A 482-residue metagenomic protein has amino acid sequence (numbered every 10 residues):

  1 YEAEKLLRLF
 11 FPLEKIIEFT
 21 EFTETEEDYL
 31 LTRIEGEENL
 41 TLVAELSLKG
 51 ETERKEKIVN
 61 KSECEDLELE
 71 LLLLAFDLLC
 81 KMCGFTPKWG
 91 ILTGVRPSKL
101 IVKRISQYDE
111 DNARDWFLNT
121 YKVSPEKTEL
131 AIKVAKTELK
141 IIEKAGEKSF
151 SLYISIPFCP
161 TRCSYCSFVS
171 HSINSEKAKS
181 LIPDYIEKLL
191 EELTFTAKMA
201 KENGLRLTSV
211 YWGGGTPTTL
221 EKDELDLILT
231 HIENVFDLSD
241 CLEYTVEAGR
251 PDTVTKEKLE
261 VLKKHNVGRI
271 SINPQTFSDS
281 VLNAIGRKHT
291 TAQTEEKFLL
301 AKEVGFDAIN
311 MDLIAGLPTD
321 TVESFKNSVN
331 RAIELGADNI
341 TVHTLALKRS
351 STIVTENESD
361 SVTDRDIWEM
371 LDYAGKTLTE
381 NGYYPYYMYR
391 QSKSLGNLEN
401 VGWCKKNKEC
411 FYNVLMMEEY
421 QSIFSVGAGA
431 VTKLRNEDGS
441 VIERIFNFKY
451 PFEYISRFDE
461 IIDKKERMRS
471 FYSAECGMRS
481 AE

Functional and structural regions predicted by a protein language model:
Y1-K99, K103-E110, L189, K406-E482: Radical SAM enzyme core and accessory elements
I16-E27, S350-V426: A C-terminal junction/extension of Radical SAM enzymes
L42-A44, I154, I272: Short beta-strand motif preference
M82-T86, S106-L152, N203: N-terminal [4Fe-4S]-dependent radical SAM core
T93-K99, K133-K136, V169: Short, conserved phosphate-binding/catalytic loop or strand-edge motifs used in phosphoryl-/nucleotidyl-transfer
E147-I186: Canonical Radical SAM [4Fe-4S] cluster-binding loop centered on the CxxxCxxC motif and its immediate flanking residues
S170-A374: Conserved non-cysteine loop/helix-boundary elements of the Radical SAM core domain that shape
P217, K393, G429-T432: Short, glycine-/Ser/Thr-/acidic-enriched flexible segments
